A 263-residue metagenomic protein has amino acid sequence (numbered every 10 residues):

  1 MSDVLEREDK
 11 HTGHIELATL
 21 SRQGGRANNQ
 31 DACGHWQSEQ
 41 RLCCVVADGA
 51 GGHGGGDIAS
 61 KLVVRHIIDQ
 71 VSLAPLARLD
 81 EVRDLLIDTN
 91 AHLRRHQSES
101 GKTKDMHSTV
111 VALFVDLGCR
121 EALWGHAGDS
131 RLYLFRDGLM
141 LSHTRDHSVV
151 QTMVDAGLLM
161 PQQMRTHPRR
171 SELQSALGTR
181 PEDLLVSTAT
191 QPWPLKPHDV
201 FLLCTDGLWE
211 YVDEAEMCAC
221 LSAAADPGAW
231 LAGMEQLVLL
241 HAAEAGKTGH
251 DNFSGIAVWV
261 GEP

Functional and structural regions predicted by a protein language model:
M1-P263: PP2C/PPM-type serine/threonine phosphatase catalytic domain
